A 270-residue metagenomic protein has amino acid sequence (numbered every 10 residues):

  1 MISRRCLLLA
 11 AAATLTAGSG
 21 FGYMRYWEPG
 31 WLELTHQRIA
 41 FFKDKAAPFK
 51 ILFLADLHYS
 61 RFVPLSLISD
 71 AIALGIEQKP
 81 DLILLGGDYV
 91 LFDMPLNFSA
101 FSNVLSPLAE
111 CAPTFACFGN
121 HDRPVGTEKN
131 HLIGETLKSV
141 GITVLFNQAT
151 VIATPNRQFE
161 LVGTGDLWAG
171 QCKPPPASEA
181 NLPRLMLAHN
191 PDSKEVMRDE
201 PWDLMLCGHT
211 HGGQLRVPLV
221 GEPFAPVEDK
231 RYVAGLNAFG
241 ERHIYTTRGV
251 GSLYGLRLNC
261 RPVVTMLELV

Functional and structural regions predicted by a protein language model:
M1, G18-L52, P64-S66, D70-A73: C-terminal segment of N-terminal export signals and the immediately downstream linker at the start of the mature
M1-L15: N-terminal secretory signal peptides and thylakoid transit peptides that target proteins across membranes
T35-R38, A100-C172, P176-S178: Extended active-site neighborhood of metal-dependent phosphoesterases/phosphodiesterases
F41-I51, T150-L161, A238-H243: Beta-strand-turn-beta hairpins that frame and shape the catalytic cleft of phosphate-ester-processing enzymes
L52-E135: Membrane-embedded segments
L54-A55, I83-G87, T114-N120, L145-N147 (+3 more regions): Active-site neighborhood of phospho(di)ester-bond hydrolases with catalytic His/Asp-centered motifs
A180-L185: Short beta-strand/loop segments at the ligand-binding rim of alpha/beta enzyme cores
P191-M266: Conserved beta-sheet core of the metallophosphoesterase superfamily
